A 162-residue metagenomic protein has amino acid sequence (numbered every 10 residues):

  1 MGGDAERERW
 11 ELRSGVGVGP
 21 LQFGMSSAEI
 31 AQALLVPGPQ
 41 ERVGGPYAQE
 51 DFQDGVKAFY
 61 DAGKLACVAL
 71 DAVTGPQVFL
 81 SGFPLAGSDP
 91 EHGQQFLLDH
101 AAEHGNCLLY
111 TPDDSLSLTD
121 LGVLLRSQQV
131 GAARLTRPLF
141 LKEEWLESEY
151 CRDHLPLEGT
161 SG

Functional and structural regions predicted by a protein language model:
M1-G162: Short helix/turn-capping signatures at newly exposed starts of structured segments
